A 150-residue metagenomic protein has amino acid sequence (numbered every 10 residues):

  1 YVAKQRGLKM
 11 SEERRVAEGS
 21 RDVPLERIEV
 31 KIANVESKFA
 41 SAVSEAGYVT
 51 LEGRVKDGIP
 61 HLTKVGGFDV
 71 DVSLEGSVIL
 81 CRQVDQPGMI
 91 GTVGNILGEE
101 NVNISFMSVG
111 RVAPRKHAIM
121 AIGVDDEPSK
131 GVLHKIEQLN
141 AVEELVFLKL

Functional and structural regions predicted by a protein language model:
Y1-L150: NAD(P)-dependent dehydrogenase/reductase Rossmann-like domain
